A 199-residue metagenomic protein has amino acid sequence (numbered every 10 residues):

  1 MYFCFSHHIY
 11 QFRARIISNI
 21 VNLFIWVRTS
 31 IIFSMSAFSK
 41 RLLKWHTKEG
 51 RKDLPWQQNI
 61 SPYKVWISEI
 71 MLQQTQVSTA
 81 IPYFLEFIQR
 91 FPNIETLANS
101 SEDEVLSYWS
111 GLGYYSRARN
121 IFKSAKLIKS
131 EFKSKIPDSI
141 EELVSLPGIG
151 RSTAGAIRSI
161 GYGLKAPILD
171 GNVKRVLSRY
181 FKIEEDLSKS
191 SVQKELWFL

Functional and structural regions predicted by a protein language model:
H8-I9, V21: Short hydrophobic alpha-helical segments enriched in small aliphatic residues
S36, K44-L199: Catalytic cores of DNA base-excision repair glycosylases
